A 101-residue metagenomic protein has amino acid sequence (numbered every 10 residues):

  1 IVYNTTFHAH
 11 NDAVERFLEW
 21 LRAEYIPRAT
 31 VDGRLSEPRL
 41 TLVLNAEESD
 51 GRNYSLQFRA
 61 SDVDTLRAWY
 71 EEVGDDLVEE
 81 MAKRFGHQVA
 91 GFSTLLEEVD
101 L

Functional and structural regions predicted by a protein language model:
I1-H8, L40-E72: Short, well-ordered beta-strand segments in beta-rich or mixed alpha/beta enzyme and ligand-binding folds
A13, D64-L66, L101: Residue-level signal for secondary-structure boundary sites
A13-L40, D76-E79: Short amphipathic alpha-helical segments
R22, G33-S36, S55, V73 (+1 more regions): Short, charged/polar low-complexity linear motifs in solvent-exposed/disordered segments
R28, L66-R84: Hydrophobic transmembrane alpha-helix bundles
R39-R52, E79-L101: Glycine-rich beta-strand-turn "strand-cap" elements at beta-sheet edges
